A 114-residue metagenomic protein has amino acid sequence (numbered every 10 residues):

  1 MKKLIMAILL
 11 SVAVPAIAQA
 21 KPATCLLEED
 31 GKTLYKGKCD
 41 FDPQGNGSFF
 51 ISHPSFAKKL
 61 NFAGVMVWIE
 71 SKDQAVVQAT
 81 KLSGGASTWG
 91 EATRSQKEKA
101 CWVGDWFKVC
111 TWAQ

Functional and structural regions predicted by a protein language model:
L4-V14: Sec-dependent N-terminal signal peptides
Q19-Q114: Cysteine-centric segments in proteins
